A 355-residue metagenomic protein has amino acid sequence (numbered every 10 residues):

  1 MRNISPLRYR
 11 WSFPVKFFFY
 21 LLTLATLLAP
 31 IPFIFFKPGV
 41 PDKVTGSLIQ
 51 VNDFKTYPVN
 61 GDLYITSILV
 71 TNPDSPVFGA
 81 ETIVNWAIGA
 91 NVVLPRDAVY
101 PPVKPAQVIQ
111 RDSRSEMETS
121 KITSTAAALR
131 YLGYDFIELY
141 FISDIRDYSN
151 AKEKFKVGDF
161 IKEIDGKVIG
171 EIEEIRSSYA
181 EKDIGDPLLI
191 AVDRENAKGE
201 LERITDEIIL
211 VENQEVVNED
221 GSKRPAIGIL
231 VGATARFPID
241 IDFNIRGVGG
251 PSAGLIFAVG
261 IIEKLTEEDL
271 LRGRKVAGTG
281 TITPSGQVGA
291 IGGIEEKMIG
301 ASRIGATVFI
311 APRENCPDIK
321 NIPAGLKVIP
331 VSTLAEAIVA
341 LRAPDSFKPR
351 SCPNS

Functional and structural regions predicted by a protein language model:
M1-S12: N-terminal Lys/Arg-rich, disordered targeting/topogenic segments
V15-F33: Hydrophobic membrane-insertion alpha-helices, especially the h-region of bacterial N-terminal signal peptides
V40-P73, V93-R146, Q214-P238, D242-G247 (+1 more regions): PDZ/PDZ-like peptide-tail recognition elements
L129, A151, G158-I161, D165 (+6 more regions): Terminal peptide-recognition signature
A151-I175, M298, G305-T307: Conserved PDZ fold ligand-binding element
S177-K223, K320-S355: PDZ-domain C-terminal substructure recognizer with occasional recognition of PDZ-binding tails
K264, V276, P284-F309: Glycine- and Gly-Pro-enriched alpha-helical subdomains that act as flexible, kink-prone "lid/hinge" or packing modules
I310-N321: Short, glycine/polar-rich helix-capping loops at beta-to-alpha or helix-loop-helix junctions that flank or form
